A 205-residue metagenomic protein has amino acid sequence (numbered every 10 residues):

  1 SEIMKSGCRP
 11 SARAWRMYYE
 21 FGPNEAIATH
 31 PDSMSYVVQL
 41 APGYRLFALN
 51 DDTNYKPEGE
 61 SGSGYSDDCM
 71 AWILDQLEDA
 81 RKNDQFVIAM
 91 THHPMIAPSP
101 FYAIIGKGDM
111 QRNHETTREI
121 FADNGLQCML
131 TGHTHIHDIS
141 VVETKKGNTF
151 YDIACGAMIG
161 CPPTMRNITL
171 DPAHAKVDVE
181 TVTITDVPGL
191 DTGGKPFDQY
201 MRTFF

Functional and structural regions predicted by a protein language model:
S1, D51-D52, H92-P94, G132-T134 (+2 more regions): Active-site metal-binding loops of divalent metal-dependent hydrolases
S1-A71, K146: Extended active-site neighborhood of metal-dependent phosphoesterases/phosphodiesterases
E2, F101-A103, V142, T164-R166 (+1 more regions): Short aromatic-enriched loop/helix-cap "lid" or pocket-rim segments at secondary-structure transitions that line
I3-R16, A28-D32, L130, I139-K146 (+2 more regions): Active-site-adjacent helix-turn-beta-strand microarchitecture at beta-sheet edges that either contains or buttresses
Q39-L40, R45-A48, P57-Y151, F205: His/acidic metal-ligating clusters that form di-metal
Y55-E58, P162, P188-D191: Short, solvent-exposed loop/turn elements at domain surfaces
T164-N167, I184-D186: C-terminal structural cap/anchor segments
P172-F205: A short C-terminal boundary segment appended to hydrolase-like catalytic domains
